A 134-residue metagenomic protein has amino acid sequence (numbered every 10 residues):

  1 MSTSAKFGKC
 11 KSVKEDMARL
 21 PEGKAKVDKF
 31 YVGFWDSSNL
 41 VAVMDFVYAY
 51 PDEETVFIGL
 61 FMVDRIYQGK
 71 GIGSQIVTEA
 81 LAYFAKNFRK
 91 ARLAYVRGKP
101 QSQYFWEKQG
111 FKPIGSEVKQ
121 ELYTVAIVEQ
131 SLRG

Functional and structural regions predicted by a protein language model:
M1-I66, V77-E79, Y83, E117-K119 (+1 more regions): Acetyl-CoA-dependent GNAT
F57, N87-R89, G110, T124: Short loop/turn motifs at secondary-structure junctions
Q68, L93-Q103, K119-T124: Conserved beta-strand-loop-alpha-helix junction that forms the acyl-donor binding cleft
G71: Conserved G/P- and acidic residue-centered "switch" motifs that form tight phosphate/ATP-binding loops in soluble
S74, R97-G115: Conserved active-site alpha-helix within GNAT-family acetyltransferase domains
S74, V125-S131: Accessory recognition modules or surfaces
V77, F84-V96: Conserved GNAT acetyl-CoA-binding A-motif
